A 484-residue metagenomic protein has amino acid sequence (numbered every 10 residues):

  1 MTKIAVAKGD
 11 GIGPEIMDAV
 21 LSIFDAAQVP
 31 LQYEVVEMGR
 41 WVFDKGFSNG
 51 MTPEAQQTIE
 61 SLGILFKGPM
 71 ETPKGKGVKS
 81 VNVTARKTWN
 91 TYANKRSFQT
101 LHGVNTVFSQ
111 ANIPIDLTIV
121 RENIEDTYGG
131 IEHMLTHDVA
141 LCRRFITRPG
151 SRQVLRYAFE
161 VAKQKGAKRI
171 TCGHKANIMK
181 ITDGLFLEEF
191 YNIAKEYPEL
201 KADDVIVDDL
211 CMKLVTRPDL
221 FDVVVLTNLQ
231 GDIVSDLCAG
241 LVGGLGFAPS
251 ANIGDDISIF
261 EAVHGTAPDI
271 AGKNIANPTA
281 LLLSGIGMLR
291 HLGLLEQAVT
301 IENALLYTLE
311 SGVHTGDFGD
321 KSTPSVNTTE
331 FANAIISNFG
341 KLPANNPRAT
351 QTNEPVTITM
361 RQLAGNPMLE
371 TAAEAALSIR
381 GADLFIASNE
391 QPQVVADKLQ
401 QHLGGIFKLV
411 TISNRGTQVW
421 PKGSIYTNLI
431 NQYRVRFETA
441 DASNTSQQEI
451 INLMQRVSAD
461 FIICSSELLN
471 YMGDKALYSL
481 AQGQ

Functional and structural regions predicted by a protein language model:
A5-Q28, T136-D208: Glycine-rich phosphate/diphosphate-binding loop of Rossmann-like nucleotide-binding domains
D10-G13, G63, V120, A158 (+4 more regions): Buried hydrophobic positions in well-ordered alpha/beta secondary-structure cores of metabolic enzymes
V20, F24, F190, L281-L289 (+2 more regions): Buried hydrophobic packing segments
P30-P53, M212-L214: N-terminal beta-loop-helix "entrance" segment that forms/cooperates in small-molecule cofactor or anionic ligand
D44, K95, H102-G103, T216-T300 (+3 more regions): Glycine-rich phosphate/nucleotide-binding loop
D44-L141, L229, I233: N-terminal glycine-rich phosphate/adenylate-binding segment common to multiple enzyme folds
E54, G130-H133, V139-C172, A176-M179 (+2 more regions): Glycine-rich phosphate/pyrophosphate-binding loop and the adjoining helix
G340, A344-Q484: C-terminal non-catalytic interaction/assembly regions of soluble proteins
